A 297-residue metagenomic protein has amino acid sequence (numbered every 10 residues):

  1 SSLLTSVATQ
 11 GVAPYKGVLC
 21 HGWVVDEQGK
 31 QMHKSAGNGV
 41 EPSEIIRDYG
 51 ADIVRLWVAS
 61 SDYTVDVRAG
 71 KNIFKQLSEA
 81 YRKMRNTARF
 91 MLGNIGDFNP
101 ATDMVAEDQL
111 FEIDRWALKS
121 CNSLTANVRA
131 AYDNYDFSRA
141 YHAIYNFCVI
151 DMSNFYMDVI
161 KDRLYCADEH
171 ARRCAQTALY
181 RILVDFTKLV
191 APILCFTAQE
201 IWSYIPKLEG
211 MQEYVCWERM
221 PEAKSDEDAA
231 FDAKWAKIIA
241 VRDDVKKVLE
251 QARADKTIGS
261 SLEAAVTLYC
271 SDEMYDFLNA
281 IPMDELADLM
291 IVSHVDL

Functional and structural regions predicted by a protein language model:
S1-G11, K247, A252: Metal-dependent nuclease catalytic cores in nucleic-acid-processing enzymes, especially RNase H-like/related
S2, V18, I53-S60, T87-M91 (+4 more regions): Short alpha-helical scaffolding segments that buttress acidic/His motifs in well-ordered protein cores
H21-G22, M84, M152, C195 (+1 more regions): Residue-level signal for inorganic ion chemistry
V24-Q28, M32-D108, P206-M211, I258: Catalytic adenosine-cofactor/nucleotide-binding cores of aminoacyl-tRNA synthetases and other
E79-L92, F111-L124, H142-D162: Core structural elements
F98-A126, D158-V248, D255-D272, V295: Acidic, turn-prone loop/beta-hairpin segments
Y132-R139: Short helix-adjacent coil turns
A265-L297: A broadly conserved sequence feature marking short terminus-proximal activation segments in nucleic acid-centric
